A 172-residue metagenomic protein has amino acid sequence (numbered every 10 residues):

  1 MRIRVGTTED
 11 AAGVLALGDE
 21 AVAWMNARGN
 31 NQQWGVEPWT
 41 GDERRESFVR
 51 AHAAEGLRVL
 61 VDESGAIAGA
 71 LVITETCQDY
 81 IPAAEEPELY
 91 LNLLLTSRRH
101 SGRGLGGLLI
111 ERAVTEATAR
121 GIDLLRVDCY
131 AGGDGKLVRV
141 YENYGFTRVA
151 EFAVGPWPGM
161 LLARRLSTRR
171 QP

Functional and structural regions predicted by a protein language model:
R2-L17, A23-A27: A short beta-loop-alpha structural element at the N-terminal edge of CoA-dependent acyl/N-acetyltransferase catalytic
D19-S47: Conserved GNAT-fold acetyl-CoA-binding loop/helix
E43-V59, Y90: A short helix-loop-beta-strand connector motif used in the catalytic cores of GNAT acetyltransferases and, in some
V59, A66-E75, Y90, L95: Conserved beta-strand in the GNAT
L91-S101, Y130-A131: A short, internal acetyl-CoA/4′-phosphopantetheine-binding micro-motif in the GNAT/acyltransferase core
T96, G102-T115, E142-N143: Conserved acetyl-CoA-binding loop-helix of GNAT-fold acetyltransferases
G107, A119, A131-A150, W157: Conserved active-site alpha-helix within GNAT-family acetyltransferase domains
I110, A117-C129: Conserved GNAT acetyl-CoA-binding A-motif
